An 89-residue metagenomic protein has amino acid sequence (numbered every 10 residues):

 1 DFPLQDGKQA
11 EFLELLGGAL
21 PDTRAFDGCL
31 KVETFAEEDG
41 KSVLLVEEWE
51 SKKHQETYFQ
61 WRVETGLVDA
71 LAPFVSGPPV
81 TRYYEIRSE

Functional and structural regions predicted by a protein language model:
D1-P3, L44-V46: Short aromatic/hydrophobic contact patches that present stacked aromatics for nucleic-acid/ligand binding
P3-L13: Short, surface-exposed ligand-recognition loops at beta-strand->loop->(often short) alpha-helix junctions that present
K8, K41, H54: Short phosphate-engaging motifs
G18-L30, E48-R82: An amphipathic, aromatic/His-enriched active-site/gating alpha helix that lines ligand/cofactor pockets
F35-E37: Short beta-strand micro-motifs enriched in acidic
R87-E89: A short acidic, often aromatic-flanked loop/helix-cap motif at beta-alpha or helix-coil junctions that lines enzyme
